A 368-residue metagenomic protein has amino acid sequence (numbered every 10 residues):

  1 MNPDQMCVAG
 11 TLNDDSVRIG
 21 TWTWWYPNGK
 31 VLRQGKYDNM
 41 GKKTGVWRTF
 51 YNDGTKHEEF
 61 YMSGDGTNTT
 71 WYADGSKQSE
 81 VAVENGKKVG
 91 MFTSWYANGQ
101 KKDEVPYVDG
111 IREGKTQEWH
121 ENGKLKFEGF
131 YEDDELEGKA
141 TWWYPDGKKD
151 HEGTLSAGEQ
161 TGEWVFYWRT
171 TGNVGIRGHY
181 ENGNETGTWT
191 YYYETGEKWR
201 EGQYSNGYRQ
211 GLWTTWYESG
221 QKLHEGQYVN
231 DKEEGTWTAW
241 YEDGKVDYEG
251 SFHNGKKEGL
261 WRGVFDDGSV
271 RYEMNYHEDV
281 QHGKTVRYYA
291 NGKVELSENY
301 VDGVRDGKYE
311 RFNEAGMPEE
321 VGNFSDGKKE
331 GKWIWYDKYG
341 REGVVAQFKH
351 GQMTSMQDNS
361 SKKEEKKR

Functional and structural regions predicted by a protein language model:
M1-R368: Glycine/tyrosine- and acidic-biased, solvent-exposed loop/turn segments at the edges of beta-strands
